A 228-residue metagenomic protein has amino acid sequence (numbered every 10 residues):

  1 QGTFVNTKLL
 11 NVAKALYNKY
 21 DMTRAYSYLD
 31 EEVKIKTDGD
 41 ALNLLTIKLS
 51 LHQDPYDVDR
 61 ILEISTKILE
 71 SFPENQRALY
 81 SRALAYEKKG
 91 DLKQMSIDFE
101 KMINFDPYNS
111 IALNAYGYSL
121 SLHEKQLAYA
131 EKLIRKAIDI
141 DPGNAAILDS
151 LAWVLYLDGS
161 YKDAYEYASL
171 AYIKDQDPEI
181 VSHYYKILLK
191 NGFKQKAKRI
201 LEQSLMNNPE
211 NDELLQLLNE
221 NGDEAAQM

Functional and structural regions predicted by a protein language model:
T3-F4, T37-G39, P73, P107 (+3 more regions): Short coil turns that delineate tetratricopeptide repeat
K8, A41-L44, A78, A112 (+3 more regions): TPR alpha-solenoid repeat register
N11, L45-I47, S81, A115 (+3 more regions): Canonical tetratricopeptide repeat
K14, K48-S50, L84, Y118-S119 (+3 more regions): Residue-level recognition of tetratricopeptide repeat
N18, H52-D54, K88, L122-H123 (+3 more regions): Register position in tetratricopeptide repeats
V33-K34, L69-E70, E100-N104, K136-D139 (+2 more regions): Conserved structural position within tetratricopeptide repeats
